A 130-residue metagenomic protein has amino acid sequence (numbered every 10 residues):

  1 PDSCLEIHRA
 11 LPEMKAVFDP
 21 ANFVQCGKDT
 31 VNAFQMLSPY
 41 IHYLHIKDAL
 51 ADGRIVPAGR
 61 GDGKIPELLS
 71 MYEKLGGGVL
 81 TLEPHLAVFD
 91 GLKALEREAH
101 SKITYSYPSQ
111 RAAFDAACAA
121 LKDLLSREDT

Functional and structural regions predicted by a protein language model:
P1-M14, V24-T130: Histidine-acidic metal/acid-base catalytic patches
D19: Active-site glycine-centered loops adjacent to acidic/histidine catalytic or metal-binding residues that shape
